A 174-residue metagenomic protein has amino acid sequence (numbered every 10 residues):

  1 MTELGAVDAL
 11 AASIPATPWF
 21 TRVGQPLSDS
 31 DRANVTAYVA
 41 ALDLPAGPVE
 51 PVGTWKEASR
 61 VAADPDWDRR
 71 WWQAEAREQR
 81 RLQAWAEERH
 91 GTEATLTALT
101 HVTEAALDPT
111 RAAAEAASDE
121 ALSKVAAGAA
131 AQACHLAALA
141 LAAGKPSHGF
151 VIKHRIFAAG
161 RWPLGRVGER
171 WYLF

Functional and structural regions predicted by a protein language model:
M1-F174: Short, glycine-biased loop/turn motifs at secondary-structure junctions and in low-complexity Ser/Thr/Pro-rich termini
